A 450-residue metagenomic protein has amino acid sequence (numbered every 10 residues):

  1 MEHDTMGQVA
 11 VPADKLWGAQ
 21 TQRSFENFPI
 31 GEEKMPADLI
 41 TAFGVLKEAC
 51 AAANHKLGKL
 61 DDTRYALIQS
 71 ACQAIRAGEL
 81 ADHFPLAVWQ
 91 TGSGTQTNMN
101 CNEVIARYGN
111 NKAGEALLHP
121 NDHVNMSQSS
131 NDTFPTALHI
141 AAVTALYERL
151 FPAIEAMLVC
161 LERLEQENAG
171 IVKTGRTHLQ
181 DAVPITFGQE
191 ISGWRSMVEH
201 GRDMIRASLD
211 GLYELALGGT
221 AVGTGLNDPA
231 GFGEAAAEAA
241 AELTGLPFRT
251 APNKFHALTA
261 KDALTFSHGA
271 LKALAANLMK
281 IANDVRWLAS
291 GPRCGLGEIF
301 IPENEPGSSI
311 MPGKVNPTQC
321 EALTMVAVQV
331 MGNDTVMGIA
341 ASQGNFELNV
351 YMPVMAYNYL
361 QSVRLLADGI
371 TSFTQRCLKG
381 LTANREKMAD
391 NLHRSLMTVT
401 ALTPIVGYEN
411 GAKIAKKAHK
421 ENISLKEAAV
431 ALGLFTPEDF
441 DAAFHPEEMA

Functional and structural regions predicted by a protein language model:
M1-A450: Conserved, well-structured ligand/cofactor-binding cores
